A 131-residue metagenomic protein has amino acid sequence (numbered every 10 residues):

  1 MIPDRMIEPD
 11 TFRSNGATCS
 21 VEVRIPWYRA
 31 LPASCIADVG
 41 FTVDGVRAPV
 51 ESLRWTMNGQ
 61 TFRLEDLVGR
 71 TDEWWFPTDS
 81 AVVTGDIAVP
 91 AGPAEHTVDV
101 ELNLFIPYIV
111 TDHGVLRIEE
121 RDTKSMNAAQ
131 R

Functional and structural regions predicted by a protein language model:
M1-R131: Terminal leader/tail segments of proteins
